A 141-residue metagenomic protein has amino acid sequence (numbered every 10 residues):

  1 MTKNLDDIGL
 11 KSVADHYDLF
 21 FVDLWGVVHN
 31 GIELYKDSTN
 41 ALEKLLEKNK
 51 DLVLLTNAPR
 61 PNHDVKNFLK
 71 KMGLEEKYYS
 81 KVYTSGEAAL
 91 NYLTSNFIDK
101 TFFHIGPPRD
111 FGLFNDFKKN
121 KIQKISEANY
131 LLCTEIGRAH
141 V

Functional and structural regions predicted by a protein language model:
M1-R138: HAD-like aspartate-dependent phosphatase fold
